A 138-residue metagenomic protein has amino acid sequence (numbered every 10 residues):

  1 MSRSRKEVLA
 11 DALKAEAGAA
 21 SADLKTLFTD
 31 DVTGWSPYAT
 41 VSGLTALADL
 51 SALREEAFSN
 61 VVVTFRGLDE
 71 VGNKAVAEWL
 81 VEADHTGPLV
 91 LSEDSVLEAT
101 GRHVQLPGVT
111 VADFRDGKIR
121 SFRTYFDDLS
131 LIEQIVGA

Functional and structural regions predicted by a protein language model:
M1-A138: C-terminal and inter-domain tail/linker signature
